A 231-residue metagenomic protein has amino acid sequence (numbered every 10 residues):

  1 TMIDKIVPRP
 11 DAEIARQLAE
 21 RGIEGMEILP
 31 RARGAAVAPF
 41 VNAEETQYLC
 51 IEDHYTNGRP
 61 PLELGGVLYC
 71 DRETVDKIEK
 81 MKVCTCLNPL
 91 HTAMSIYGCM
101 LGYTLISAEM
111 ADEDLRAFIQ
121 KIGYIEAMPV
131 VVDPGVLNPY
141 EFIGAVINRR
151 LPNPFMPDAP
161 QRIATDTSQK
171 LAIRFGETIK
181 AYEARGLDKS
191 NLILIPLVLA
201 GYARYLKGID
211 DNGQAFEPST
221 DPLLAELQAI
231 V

Functional and structural regions predicted by a protein language model:
T1-V231: Substrate/ligand-engaging "lid" and interaction regions
